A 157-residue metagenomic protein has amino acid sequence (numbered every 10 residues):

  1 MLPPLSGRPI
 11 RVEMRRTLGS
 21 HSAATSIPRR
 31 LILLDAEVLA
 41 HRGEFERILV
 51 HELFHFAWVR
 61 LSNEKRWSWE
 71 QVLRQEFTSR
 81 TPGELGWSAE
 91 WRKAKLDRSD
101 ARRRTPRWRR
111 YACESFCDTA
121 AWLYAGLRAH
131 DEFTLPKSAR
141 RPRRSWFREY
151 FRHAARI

Functional and structural regions predicted by a protein language model:
L2-R8, R16-A24, R66-I157: Metalloprotease/metallohydrolase-associated module, dominated by Zn2+-dependent proteases
R8-W67, Q71: Active-site scaffold of zinc-dependent metalloenzymes
